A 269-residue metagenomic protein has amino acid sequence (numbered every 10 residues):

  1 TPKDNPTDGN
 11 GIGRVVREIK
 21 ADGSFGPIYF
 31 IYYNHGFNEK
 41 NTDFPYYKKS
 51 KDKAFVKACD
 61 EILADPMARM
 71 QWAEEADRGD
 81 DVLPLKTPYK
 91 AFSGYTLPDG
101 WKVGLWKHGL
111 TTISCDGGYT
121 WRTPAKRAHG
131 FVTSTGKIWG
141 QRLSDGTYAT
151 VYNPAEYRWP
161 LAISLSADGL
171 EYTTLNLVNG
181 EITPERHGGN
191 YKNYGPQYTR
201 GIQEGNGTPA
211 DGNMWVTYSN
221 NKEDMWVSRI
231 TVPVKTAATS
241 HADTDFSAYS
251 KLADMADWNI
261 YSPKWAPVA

Functional and structural regions predicted by a protein language model:
T1-D245: Asp-box/BNR beta-propeller blade signature and adjacent active/binding-site loops in extracellular glycan-interacting
S250-A269: Extracellular glycan-recognition surfaces and repeat-rich motifs
